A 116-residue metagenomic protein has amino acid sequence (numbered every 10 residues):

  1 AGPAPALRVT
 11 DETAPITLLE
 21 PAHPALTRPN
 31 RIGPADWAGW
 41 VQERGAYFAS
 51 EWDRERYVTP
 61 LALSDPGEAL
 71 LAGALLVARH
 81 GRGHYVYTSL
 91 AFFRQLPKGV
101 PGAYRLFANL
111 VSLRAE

Functional and structural regions predicted by a protein language model:
G2-V100: Catalytic beta-strand/loop cores that center a nucleophilic Ser/Cys/Thr and support acyl-enzyme chemistry
R31, L113-E116: A structural signal for alpha-helix termini and helix-coil/disorder junctions
G102-R114: Short amphipathic C-terminal alpha-helix that caps PH/PH-like domains
